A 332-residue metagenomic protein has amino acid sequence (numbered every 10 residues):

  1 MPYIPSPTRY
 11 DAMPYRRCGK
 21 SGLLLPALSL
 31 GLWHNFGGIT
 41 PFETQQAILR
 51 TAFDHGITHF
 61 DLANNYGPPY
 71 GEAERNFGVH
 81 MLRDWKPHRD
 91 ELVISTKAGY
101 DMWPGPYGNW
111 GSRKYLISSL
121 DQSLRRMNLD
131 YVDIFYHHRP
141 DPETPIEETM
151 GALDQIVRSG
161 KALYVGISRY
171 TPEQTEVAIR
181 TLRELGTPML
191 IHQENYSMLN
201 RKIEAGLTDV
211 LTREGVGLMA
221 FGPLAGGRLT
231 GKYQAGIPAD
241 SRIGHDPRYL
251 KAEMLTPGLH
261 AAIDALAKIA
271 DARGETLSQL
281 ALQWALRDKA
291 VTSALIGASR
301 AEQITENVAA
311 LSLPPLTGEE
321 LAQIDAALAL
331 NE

Functional and structural regions predicted by a protein language model:
M1-L92: N-terminal binding-site loop/beta-alpha segment at the start of enzyme catalytic domains that lines or forms
P2-A12, P140-E332: Beta/alpha (TIM)-barrel catalytic core signal, keyed to glycine-rich beta->alpha loops juxtaposed to Asp/Glu that bind
G19-G37, S95-G108, Y131, Y136: N-terminal small/glycine-rich loop or linker at the start of catalytic domains across soluble metabolic enzymes
P26-A27, D61, P87-L92, D130-I134 (+3 more regions): Short acidic capping loops at alpha-helix termini that bridge into adjacent secondary structure
T40-A52, G111-M127, T175-I179: Short, acidic/polar
T40-T44, E72, N76, Y107-Y115 (+2 more regions): Alpha-helix N-cap and loop-to-helix initiation/capping positions
L124-T144: Active-site groove signature of glycoside hydrolases
